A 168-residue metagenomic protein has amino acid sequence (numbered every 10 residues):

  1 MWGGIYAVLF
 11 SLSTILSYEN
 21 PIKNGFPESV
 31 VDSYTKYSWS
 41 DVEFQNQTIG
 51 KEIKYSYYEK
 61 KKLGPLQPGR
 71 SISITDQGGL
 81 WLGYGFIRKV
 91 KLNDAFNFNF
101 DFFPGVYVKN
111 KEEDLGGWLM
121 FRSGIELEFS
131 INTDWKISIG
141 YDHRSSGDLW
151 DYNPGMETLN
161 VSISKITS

Functional and structural regions predicted by a protein language model:
M1-P27: Cleavable N-terminal export/targeting peptides
Y18-K61: Terminal domain-start segments
S29-E43, G64-D76, F98-V108, I137-S145: Transmembrane beta-strand segments that form the barrel wall of outer-membrane beta-barrel proteins
S40-K51, I72-Y84, L92, N110-W118 (+1 more regions): Solvent-exposed loop/turn segments connecting transmembrane beta-strands in outer-membrane beta-barrel proteins
K54-Y58, G85-I87, E126, S162-S164: Outer-membrane beta-barrel architecture
K61-Q67, D94-F98, F129, T133-I139 (+1 more regions): Repeated loop/turn-to-beta-strand initiation elements of outer-membrane beta-barrel proteins
F98-G124: Mid-chain, well-packed structural core segment of small domains
F129, P154-S168: Outer-membrane beta-barrel "beta-signal"
